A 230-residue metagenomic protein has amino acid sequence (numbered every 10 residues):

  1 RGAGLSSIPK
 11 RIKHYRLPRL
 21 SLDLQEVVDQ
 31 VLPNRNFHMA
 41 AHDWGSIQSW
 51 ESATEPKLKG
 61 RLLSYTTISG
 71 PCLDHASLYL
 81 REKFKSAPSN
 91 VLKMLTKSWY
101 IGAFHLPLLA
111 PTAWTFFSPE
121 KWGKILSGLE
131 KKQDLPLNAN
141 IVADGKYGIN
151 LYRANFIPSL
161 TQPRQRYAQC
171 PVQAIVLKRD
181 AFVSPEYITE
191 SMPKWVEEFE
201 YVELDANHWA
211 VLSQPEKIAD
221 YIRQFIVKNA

Functional and structural regions predicted by a protein language model:
A3-A40, I47-V202, V211: Flexible "cap/lid" subdomain of the alpha/beta-hydrolase fold that forms the substrate-access gate
V196-A230: Catalytic active-site module of serine/aspartate enzymes centered on a nucleophile-bearing elbow/loop
